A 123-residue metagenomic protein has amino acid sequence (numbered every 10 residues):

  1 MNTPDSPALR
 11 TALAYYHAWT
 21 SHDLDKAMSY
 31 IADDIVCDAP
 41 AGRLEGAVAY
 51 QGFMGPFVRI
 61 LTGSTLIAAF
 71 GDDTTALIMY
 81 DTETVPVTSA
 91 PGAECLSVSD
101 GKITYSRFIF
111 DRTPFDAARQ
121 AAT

Functional and structural regions predicted by a protein language model:
M1-T123: C-terminal and inter-domain tail/linker signature
